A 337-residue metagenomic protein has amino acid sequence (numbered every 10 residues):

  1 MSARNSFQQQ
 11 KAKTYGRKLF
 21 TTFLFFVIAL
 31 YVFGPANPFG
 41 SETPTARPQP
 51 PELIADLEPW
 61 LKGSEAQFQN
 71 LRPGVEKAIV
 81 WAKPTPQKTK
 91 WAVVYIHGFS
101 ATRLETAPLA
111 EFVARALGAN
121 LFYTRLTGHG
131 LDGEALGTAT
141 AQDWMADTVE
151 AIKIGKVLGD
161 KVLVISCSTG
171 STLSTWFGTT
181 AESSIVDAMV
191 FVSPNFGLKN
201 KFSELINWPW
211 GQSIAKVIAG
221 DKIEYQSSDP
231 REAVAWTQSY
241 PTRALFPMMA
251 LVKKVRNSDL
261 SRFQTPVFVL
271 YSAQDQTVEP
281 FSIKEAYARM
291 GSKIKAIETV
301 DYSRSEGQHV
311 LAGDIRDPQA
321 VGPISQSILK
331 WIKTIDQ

Functional and structural regions predicted by a protein language model:
R72-L117, L121-L126: Short, surface-exposed "cap/lid" segments of acyl-processing enzymes
P108-L109, T265, V278-R289: Short alpha-helix in the alpha/beta-hydrolase fold that links the catalytic acid
L131-L158: Catalytic nucleophile-loop/oxyanion-hole region of alpha/beta-hydrolase and closely related hydrolase-like folds
I165-S174: Gly/Ala-rich beta-loop-alpha elbow adjacent to hydrolase catalytic centers
V190-K201: Active-site nucleophile loop of the alpha/beta-hydrolase fold
F263, V269-Y271, D275: Short beta-strand/loop motif that positions the catalytic acidic residue of the alpha/beta-hydrolase fold
A288-L311: Catalytic histidine neighborhood in serine/cysteine hydrolases with alpha/beta-hydrolase-type architecture
E306-Q337: Catalytic active-site module of serine/aspartate enzymes centered on a nucleophile-bearing elbow/loop
